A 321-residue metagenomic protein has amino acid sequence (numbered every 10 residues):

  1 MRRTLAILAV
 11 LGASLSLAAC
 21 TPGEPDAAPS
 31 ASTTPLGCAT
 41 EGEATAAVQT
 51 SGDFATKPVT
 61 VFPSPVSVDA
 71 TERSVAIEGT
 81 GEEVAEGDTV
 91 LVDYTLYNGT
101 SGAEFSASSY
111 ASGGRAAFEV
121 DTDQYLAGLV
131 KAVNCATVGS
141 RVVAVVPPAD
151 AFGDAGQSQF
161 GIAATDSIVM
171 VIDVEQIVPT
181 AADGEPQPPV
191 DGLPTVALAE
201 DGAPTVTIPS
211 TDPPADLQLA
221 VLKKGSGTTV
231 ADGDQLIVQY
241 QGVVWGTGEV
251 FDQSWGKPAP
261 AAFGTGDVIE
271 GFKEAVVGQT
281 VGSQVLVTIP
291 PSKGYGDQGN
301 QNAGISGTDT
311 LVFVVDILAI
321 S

Functional and structural regions predicted by a protein language model:
R2-S321: Cross-family detector of peptidyl-prolyl cis-trans isomerase
